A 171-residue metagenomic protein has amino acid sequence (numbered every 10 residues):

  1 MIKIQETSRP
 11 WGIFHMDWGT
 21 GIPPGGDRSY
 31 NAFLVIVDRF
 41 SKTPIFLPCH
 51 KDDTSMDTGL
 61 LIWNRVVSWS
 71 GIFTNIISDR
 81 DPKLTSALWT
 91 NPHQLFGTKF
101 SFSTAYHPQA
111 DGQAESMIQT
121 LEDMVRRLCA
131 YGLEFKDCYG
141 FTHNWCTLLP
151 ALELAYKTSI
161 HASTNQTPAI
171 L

Functional and structural regions predicted by a protein language model:
M1-L171: Integrase module of LTR retroelements
